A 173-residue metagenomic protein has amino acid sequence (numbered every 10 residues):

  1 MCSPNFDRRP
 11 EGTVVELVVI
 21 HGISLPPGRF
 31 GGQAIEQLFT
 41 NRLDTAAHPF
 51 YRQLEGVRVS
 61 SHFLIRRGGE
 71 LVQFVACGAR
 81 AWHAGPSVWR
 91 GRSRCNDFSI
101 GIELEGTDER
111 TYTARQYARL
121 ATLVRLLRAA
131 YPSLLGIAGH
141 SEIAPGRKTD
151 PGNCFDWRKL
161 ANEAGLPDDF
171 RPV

Functional and structural regions predicted by a protein language model:
M1-S93: N-terminal catalytic cores of peptidoglycan-degrading enzymes
I20, I102, L120: Conserved, mostly hydrophobic/aromatic
G22-I23, L104, S141: Residues immediately flanking
L64, G101-E103: Conserved beta-strand segments that form the floor/walls of ligand-binding pockets within enzyme and binding domains
S93, F98, T107-V173: Basic/polar, cationic surfaces and motifs that engage anionic cell-wall and phosphate/carboxylate ligands
